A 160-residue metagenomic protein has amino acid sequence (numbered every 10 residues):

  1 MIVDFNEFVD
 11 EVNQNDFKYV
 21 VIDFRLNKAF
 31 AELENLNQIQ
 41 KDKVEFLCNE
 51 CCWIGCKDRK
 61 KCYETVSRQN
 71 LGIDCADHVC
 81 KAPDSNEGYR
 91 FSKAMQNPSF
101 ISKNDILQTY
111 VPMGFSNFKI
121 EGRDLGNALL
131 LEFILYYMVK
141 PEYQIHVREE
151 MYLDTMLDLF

Functional and structural regions predicted by a protein language model:
M1-F8, N15-F160: Active-site pocket-lining/capping segments in soluble small-molecule metabolic enzymes
